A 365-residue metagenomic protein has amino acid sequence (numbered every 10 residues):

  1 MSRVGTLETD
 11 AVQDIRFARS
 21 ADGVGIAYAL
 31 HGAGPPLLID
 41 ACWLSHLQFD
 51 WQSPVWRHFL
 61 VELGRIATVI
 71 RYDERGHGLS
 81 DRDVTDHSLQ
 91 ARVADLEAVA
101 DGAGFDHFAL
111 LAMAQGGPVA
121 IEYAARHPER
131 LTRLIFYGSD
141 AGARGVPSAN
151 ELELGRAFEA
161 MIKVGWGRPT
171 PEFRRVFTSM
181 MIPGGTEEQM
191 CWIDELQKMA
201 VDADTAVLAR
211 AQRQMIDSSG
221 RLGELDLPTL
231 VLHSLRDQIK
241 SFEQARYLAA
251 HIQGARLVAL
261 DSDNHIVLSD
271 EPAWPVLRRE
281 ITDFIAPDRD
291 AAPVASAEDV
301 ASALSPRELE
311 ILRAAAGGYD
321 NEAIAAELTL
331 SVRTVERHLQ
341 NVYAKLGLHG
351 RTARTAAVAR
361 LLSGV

Functional and structural regions predicted by a protein language model:
F17-D81: Conserved HGGG/HGGXW glycine-rich cap/lid loop of the alpha/beta-hydrolase fold
Q90-F108: Conserved acidic catalytic loop of the alpha/beta-hydrolase fold
D106-S148: Conserved hydrolase catalytic core segment
Y137-E195, A203-R210: Helix-rich cap/lid subdomain of alpha/beta-hydrolase
L225, V231-H233: Short beta-strand/loop motif that positions the catalytic acidic residue of the alpha/beta-hydrolase fold
Q238-Q244: Conserved alpha/beta-hydrolase "acid-adjacent" motif
A255-A297: Catalytic active-site module of serine/aspartate enzymes centered on a nucleophile-bearing elbow/loop
A344-V365: Basic, Lys/Arg-enriched C-terminal extension of HTH/homeodomain DNA-binding domains
